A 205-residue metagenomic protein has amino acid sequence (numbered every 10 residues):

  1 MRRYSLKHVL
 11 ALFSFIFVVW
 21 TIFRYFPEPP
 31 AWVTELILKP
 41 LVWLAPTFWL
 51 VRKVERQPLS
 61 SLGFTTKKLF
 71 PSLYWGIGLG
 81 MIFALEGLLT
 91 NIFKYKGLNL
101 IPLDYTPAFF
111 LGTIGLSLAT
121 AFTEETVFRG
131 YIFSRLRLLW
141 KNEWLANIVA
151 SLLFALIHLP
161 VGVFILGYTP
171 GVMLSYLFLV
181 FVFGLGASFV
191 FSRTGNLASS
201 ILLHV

Functional and structural regions predicted by a protein language model:
M1, L69, I101-L103, L153-H158: Hydrophobic, membrane-facing alpha-helical anchors
M1-T66, G87, F164: N-terminal, membrane-interfacial amphipathic/helix-forming hydrophobic leader that caps and precedes the first
R3, W32-V33, L59-F70, F133-N142 (+1 more regions): Membrane-interface helix-boundary motifs at transmembrane edges
Y4-F13, W32, L36, P40 (+6 more regions): Residue-level signature of transmembrane alpha-helical entry/exit and packing/kink sites in multi-pass membrane
S14-Y25, M81-L89, S151-V161, V205: Aromatic-anchored segments of alpha-helical transmembrane domains
F23-P27, V51, E55, L59 (+7 more regions): Membrane-water interface at transmembrane helix exits
F26-E35, P58-T123, G171-V172: Juxtamembrane helix-loop-helix connectors linking adjacent transmembrane helices in multi-pass membrane enzymes
F109-V205: Transmembrane helix-loop-helix hairpins at the membrane interface of multi-pass integral membrane proteins
